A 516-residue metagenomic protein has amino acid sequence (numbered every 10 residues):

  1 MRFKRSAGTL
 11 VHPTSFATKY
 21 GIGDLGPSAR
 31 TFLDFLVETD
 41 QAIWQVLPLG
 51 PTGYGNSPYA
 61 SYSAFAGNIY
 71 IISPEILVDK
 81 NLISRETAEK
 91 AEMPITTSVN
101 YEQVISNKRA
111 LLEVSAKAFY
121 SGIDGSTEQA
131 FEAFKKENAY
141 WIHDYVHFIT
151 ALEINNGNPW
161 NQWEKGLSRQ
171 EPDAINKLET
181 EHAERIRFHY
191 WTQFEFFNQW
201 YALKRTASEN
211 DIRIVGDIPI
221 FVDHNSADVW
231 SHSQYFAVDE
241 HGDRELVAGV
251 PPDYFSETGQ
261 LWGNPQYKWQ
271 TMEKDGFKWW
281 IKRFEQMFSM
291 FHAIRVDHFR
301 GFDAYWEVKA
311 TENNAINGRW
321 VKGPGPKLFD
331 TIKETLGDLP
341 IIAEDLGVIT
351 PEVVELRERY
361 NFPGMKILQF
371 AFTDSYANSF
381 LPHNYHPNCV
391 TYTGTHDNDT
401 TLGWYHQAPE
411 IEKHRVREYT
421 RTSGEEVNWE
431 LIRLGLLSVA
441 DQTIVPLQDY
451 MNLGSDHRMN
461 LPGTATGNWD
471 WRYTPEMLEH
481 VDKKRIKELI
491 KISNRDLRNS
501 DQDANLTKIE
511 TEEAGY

Functional and structural regions predicted by a protein language model:
M1-K4, L10-H12, T18, N56-Q193 (+4 more regions): Alpha-amylase-like alpha-glycosidases and glucanotransferases acting on alpha-linked glucans and related
R2, P27-T52, S289-F291, L437: Catalytic domains of carbohydrate-active enzymes, especially glycoside hydrolases
G8, H12-L33: N-terminal catalytic cores of NTP/NDP-binding nucleotidyl/phosphoryl-transfer enzymes
V37, W200-N210, K333, R357-E358: Surface-exposed amphipathic alpha-helices with a cationic face
E38, W471, E488, I492-N499 (+1 more regions): Domain-scale activation on soluble regions of proteins
Q41-P48, A207, R213-P219, M287-G301: Short acidic catalytic loops
H189-V222: Conserved, well-ordered alpha-helix/loop/beta-strand core segments that scaffold catalytic motifs
N505-Y516: Short, low-complexity, charge-dense intrinsically disordered segments
